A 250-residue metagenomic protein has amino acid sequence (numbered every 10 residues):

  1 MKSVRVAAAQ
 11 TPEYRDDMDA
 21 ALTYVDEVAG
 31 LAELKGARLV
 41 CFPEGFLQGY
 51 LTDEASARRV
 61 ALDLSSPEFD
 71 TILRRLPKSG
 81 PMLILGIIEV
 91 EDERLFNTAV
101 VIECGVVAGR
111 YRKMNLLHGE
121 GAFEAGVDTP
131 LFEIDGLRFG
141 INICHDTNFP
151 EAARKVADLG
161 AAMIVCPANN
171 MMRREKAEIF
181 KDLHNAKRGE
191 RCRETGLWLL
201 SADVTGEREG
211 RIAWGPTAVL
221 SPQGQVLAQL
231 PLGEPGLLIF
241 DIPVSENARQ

Functional and structural regions predicted by a protein language model:
M1-A7: Extreme N-terminal starter segment of soluble prokaryotic enzymes
Q10-R15: Short polar catalytic/cofactor-binding loops
M18, L22-C104, M171-L197: Cys-nucleophile CN-hydrolase/nitrilase-fold catalytic domain and related Cys-dependent amidase chemistry that acts on
A55, V100, Y111-N115, A218 (+1 more regions): Short beta->alpha transition motifs characteristic of CBS
E68-M82, N148-P235: CN hydrolase (nitrilase-like) catalytic-core segments centered on the catalytic cysteine and neighboring Lys/Glu
L85-I87, T98-V101, P130, T217-V219 (+1 more regions): Short beta-strand scaffold segments in enzyme catalytic cores
V90-M163, P167-A186, P243-Q250: Active-site catalytic loop in hydrolytic enzyme cores
